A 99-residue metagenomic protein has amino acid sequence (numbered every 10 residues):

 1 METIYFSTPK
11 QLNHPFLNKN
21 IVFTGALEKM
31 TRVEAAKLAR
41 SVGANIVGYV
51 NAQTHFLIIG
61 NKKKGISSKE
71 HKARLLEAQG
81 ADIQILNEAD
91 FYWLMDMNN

Functional and structural regions predicted by a protein language model:
M1-F6: C-terminal, non-catalytic macromolecule-binding modules
S7-N99: Interaction modules related to DNA damage response and DNA replication/repair
